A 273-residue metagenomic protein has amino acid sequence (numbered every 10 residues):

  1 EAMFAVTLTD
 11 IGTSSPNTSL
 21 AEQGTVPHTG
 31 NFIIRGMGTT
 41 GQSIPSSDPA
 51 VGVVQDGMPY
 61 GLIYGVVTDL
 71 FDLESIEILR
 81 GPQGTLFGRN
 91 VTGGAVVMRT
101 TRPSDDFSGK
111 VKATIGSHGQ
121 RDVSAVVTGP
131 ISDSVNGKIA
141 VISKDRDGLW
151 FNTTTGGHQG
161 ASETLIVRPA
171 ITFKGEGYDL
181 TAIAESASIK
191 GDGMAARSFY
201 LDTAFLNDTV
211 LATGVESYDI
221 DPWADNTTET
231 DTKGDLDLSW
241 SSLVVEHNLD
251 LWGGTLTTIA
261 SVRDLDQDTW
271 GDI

Functional and structural regions predicted by a protein language model:
E1-D106: Acidic, small-polar-rich N-terminal luminal/periplasmic segments of exported/outer-membrane proteins
T18-L20, S124, E229-T230: Short structured motifs
R35-M37, K144, I183-A187: Short loop/turn motifs enriched for small/polar and acidic residues
M37, M58, K112-T114, D231: Short strand-loop junctions, especially beta-strand C-caps/beta-turns that link beta-sheets to coils or alpha-helices
S46, G88-R89, W150, G193-A195 (+1 more regions): Short, solvent-exposed loop/turn and secondary-structure capping segments
P49-A50, L62, F71-R80, T85-N152 (+4 more regions): Outer-membrane beta-barrel translocator/receptor signature
G156, S162-I273: Outer-membrane beta-barrel domain signature, strongest for Gram-negative TonB-dependent receptors and also present
